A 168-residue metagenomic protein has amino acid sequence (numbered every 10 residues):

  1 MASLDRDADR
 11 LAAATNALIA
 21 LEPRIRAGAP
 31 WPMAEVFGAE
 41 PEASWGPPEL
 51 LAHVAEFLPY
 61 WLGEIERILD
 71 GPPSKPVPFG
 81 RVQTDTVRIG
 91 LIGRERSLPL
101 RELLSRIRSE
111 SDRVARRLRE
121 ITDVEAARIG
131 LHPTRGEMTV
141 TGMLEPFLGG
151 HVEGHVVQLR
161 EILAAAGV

Functional and structural regions predicted by a protein language model:
M1-A13, Y60-I107, A127, A166-V168: Short, helix-capping/interhelical loops that line the mouth of catalytic, cofactor-, or ligand-binding pockets
A2, A8, A12-A20, A27-A29 (+7 more regions): A sequence-composition feature that detects small, non-aromatic residues
D5, D9, P41, W45-P48 (+2 more regions): Short, solvent-exposed segments of well-ordered alpha helices
L11-L18, E22-I25, P47-I65, D85-G93 (+3 more regions): Alpha-helical transition-metal enzyme core signature, strongest for iron centers
I19-P48, D70-G71, K75-V77, E120-T139: Helix-loop segments that flank and shape redox-cofactor active sites
V124, R128-V168: Hydrophobic secondary-structure block in the mid-to-C-terminal portion of proteins
